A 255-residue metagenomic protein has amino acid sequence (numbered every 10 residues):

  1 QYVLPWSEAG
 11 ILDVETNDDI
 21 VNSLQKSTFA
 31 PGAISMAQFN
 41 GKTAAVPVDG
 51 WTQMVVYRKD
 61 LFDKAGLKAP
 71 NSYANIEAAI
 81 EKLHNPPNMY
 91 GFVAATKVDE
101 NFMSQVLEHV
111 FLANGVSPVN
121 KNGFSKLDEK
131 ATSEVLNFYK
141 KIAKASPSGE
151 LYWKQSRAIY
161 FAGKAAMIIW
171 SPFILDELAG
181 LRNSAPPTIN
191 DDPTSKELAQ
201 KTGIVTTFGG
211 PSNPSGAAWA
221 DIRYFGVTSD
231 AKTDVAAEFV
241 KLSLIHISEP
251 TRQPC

Functional and structural regions predicted by a protein language model:
Q1, N88-Y90, A162-S171: Alpha-to-beta junction loops
Q1-T28, D60, K64-N71, A166-M167 (+3 more regions): Extracytoplasmic "Venus flytrap"/periplasmic binding protein-like
Y2-T52, E77, M103, P193-T206: Hinge/lid segment of periplasmic solute-binding proteins
F39-V48, Q53, E77-F124, A131 (+1 more regions): Extracytoplasmic/periplasmic solute-binding protein
V56-K59, A220-K232: A bilobed periplasmic-binding-protein/Venus flytrap-type ligand-binding module shared by bacterial periplasmic
I80-K82, K121-E150, P193, L198-G203 (+1 more regions): Glycine-centered hinge/linker elements that transmit conformational signals in sensory and ligand-binding systems
A131-F138, A231-S243: Short amphipathic alpha-helical coupling segments at ligand-binding clamshell hinges and other catalytic/signaling
I245-C255: Single conserved hydrophobic/aromatic residue that forms the stacking wall/gate of nucleotide- or nucleobase-binding
